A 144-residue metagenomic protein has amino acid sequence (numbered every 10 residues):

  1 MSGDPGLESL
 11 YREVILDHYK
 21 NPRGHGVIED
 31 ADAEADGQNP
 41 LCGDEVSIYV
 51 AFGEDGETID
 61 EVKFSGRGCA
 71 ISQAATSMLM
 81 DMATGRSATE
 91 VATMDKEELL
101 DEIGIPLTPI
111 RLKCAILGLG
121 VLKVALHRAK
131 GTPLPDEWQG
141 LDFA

Functional and structural regions predicted by a protein language model:
M1-E29, E34-A35, D60, R86-A144: C-terminal binding/interaction regions
N21, Q38, E61-S65, M80: Short, flexible coil/turn micro-motifs enriched in small/turn-prone residues
D30, G43-E45, E57-I59, A74: Short connector loops at helix/strand junctions that flank enzyme active sites, especially segments positioning acidic
N39, D44-E54: Short beta-strand elements
C42, G66-Q73: Short, thiol/selenol-centered motifs that function as redox-active sites or metal-ligating centers
F52, V62-C69: A short interface-forming secondary-structure element
I71-T76, C114-L117: Catalytic-loop motifs flanking and including active-site residues across diverse enzymes
A75-R86: Alpha-helical support elements that line or immediately flank enzyme active sites and cofactor-binding pockets
